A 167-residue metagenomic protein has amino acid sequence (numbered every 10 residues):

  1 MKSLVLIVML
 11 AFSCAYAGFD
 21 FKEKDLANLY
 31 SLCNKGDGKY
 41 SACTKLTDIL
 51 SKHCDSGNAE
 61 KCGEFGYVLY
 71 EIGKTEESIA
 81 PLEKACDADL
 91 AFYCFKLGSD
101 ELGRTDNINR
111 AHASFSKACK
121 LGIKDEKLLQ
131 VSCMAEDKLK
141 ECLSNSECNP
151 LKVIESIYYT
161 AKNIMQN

Functional and structural regions predicted by a protein language model:
Y16-D48: N-terminal leader/linker segments that initiate helical-solenoid repeat arrays
G36-K39, G57-N58, A88-A91, G103-R104 (+2 more regions): Short helix-capping/linker turns of helical repeat alpha-solenoids
L69, E101-L102: Residue at a conserved register position within TPR or TPR-like alpha-solenoid repeats
N109-K124, E147-I154, Y158-Y159: TPR/TPR-like (Sel1-like) alpha-helical repeat modules
L128-N167: Terminal, low-structured helical/coil segments at or just beyond the last alpha-helical repeat
